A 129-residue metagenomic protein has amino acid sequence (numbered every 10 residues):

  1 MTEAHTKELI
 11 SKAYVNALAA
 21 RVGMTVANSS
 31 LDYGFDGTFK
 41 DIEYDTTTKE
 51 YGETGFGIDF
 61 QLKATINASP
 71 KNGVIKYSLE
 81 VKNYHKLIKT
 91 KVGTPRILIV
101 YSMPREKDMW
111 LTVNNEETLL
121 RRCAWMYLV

Functional and structural regions predicted by a protein language model:
M1-Y33, F39-V129: Mixed-charge (Asp/Glu-Lys/Arg
